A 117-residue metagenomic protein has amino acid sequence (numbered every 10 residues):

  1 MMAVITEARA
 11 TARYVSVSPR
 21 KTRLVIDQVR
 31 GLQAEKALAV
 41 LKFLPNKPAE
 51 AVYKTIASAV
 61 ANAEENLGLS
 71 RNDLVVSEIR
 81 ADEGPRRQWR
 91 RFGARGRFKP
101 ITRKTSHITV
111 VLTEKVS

Functional and structural regions predicted by a protein language model:
M2-V17, R23-Q28, L32-S117: Structured, basic alpha/beta domains of bacterial-type, RNA-associated proteins
